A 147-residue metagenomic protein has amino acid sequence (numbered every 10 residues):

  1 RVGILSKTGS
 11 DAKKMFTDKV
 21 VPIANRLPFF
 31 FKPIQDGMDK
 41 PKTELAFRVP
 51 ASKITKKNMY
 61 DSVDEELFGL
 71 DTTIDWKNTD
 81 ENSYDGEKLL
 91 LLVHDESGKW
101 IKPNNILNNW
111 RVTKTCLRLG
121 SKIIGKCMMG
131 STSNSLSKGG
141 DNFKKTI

Functional and structural regions predicted by a protein language model:
R1-I147: Phosphate/NTP-binding elements of NTP-utilizing enzymes
